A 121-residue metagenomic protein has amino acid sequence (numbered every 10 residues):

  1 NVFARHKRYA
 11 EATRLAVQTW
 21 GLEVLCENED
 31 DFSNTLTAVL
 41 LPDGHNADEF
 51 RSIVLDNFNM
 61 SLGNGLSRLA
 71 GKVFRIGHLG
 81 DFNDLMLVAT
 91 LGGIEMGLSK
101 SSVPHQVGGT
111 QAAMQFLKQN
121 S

Functional and structural regions predicted by a protein language model:
N1, W20-L25, S102-Q106: Surface-exposed helix-capping loop/turn segments at secondary-structure junctions
N1-E11: Structural signature of PLP-dependent enzymes
A10-A12, V17-W20, D30-N34: Short gly/pro-enriched beta-turn/loop segments at secondary-structure junctions
Q18-E23, F58-L62: Short amphipathic beta-strand starts and helix->beta connectors
E23-N57: Conserved PLP-binding catalytic core of the aspartate aminotransferase-like
V54-L62, E95-L98: A common structural junction motif
R68, K72-S121: PLP-dependent enzyme catalytic core of the Aspartate aminotransferase-like
